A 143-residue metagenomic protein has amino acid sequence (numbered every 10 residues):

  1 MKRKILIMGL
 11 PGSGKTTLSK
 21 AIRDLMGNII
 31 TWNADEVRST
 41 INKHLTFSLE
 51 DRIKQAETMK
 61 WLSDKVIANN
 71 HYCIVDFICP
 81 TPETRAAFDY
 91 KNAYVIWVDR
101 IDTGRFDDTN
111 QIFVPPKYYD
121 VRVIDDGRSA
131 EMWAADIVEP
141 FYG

Functional and structural regions predicted by a protein language model:
K2-L6, N28-I30, Y72-I74: Residue-level preference for the first positions of well-ordered beta-strands
I5, A21-L25, K91-Y94, P115-G143: NTP-dependent small-molecule kinase module
L10-P11: The conserved Walker
K15: Conserved lysine of the Walker
S19-L62: Conserved substrate/cofactor phosphate-moiety recognition/catalytic segment in nucleotide-dependent phosphotransferases
I41-N42, T103-I112, M132-A134: Short, charged, surface-exposed secondary-structure boundary motifs
S48-T103: Glycine-rich phosphate-binding loop used to anchor ATP phosphates in small-molecule kinases, encompassing both
A86-K91, F106-D107, I112-Y118: Short loop/helix-cap segments at secondary-structure boundaries that form the rim of catalytic
